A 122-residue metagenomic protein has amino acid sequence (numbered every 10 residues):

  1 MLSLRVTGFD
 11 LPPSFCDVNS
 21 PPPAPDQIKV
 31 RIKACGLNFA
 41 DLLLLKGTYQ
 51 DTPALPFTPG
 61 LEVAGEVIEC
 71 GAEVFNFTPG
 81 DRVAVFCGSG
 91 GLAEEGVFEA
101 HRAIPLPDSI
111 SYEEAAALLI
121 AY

Functional and structural regions predicted by a protein language model:
M1-L4: Short structural boundary motif marking the start of a folded domain
V6, L45, I68-E69, V97-E99: Short beta-strand-to-turn element immediately C-terminal to the catalytic PLP-Schiff-base lysine in fold type I
F9, G36-N38, R102-I104: Active-site/binding-pocket entry motifs
D10-N19, T48: Short glycine/threonine/proline-enriched tight-turn/helix- or strand-capping micro-motif at secondary-structure
F15, S20, A64-E66, E95-V97 (+1 more regions): Conserved hydrophobic/aromatic beta-strand scaffold that supports enzyme active sites
S20-G36, T48-G90: Glycine-rich beta-strand-centered segment in the early N-terminal region that forms part of a ligand/cofactor-binding
A40-K46: Cytochrome P450 core scaffold surrounding the K-helix E-X-X-R motif and the conserved "meander" helix-loop region
R82-Y122: NAD(P)H dinucleotide-binding glycine-rich loop of Rossmann-like/cofactor-binding domains, especially the beta1-alpha1
